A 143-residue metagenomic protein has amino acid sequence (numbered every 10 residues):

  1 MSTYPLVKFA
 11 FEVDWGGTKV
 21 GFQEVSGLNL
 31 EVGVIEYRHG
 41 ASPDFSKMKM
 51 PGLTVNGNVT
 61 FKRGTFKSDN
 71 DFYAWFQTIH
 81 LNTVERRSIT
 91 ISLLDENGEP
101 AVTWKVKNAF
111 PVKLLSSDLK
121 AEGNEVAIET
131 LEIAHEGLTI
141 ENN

Functional and structural regions predicted by a protein language model:
M1-N143: Glycine-rich, low-complexity intrinsically disordered segments
